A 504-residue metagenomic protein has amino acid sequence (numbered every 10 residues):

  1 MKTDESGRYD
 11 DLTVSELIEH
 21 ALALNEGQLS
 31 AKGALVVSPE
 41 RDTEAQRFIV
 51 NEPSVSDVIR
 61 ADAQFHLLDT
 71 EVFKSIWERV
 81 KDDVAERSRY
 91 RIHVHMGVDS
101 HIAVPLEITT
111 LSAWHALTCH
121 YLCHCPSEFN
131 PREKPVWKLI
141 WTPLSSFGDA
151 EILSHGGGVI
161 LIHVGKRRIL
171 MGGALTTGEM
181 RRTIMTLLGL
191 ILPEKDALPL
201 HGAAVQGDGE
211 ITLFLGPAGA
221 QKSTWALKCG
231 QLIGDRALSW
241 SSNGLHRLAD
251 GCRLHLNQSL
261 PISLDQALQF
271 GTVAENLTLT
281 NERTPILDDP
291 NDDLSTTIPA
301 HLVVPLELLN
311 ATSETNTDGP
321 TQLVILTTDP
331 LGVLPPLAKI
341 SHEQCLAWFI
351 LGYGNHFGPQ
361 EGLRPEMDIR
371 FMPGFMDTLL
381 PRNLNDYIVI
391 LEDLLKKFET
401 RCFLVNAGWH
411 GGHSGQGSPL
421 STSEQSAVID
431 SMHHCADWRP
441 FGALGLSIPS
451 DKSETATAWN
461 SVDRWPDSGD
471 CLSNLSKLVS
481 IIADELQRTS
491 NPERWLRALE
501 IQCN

Functional and structural regions predicted by a protein language model:
M1-I211, S241-N504: A noncatalytic interaction/capping subdomain that flanks phosphate/NTP-handling catalytic cores
D208-I233: Glycine-rich phosphate-binding P-loop
L215-P217, I233-D235, L326-T327, V405: Generic beta-strand/beta-sheet core signal
C229-L238, N243-G244: Post-Walker A helix-loop "phosphate-sensing" segment adjacent to the P-loop in P-loop NTPases
